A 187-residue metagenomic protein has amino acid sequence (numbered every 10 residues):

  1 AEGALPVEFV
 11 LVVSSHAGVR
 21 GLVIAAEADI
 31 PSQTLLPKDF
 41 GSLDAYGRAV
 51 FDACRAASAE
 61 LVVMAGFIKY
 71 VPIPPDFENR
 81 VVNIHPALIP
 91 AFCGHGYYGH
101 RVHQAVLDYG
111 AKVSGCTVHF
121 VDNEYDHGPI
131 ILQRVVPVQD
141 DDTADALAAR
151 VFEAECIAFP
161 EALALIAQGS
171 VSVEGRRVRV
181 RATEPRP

Functional and structural regions predicted by a protein language model:
A1-P187: One-carbon transfer enzymes
